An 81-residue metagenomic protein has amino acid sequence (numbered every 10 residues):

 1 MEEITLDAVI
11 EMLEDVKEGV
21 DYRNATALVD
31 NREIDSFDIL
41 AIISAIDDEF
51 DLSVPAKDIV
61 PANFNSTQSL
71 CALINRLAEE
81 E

Functional and structural regions predicted by a protein language model:
M1-D21, A72-E81: Thiotemplate assembly-line natural product biosynthesis machinery
E14-E33, L52-V60: Phosphopantetheine carrier-protein modules
S36: Catalytic nucleophile serine of serine hydrolases, specifically the conserved "nucleophile elbow" pentapeptide
L40: Conserved catalytic core of two-component sensor histidine kinases
K57-S69: AMP-binding/adenylate-forming catalytic domain of the ANL superfamily
